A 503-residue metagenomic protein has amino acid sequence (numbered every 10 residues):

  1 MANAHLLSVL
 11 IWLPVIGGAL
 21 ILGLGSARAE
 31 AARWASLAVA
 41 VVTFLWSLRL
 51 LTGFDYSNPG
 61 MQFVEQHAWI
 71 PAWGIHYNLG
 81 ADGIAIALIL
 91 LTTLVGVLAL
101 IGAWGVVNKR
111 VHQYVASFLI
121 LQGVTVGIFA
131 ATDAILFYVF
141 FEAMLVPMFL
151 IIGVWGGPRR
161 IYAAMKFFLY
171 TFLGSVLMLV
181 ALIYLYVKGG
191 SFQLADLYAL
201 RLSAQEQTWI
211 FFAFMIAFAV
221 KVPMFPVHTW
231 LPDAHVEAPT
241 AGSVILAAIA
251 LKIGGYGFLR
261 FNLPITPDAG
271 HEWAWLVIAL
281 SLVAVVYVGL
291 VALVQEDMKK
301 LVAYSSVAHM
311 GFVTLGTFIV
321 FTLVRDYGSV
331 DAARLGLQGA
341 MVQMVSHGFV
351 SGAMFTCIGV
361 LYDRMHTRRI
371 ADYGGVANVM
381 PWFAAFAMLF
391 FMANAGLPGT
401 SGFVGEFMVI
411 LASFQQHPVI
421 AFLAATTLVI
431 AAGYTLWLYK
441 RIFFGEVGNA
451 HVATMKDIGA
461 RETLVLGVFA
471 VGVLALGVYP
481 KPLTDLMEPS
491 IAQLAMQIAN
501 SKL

Functional and structural regions predicted by a protein language model:
M1-L6, L20-F118, S191-A199, A492-Q493 (+1 more regions): Transmembrane helix-loop-helix hairpins at membrane boundaries of multipass inner-membrane proteins
A2-L13, A81-T92, A134-P147, Q207-V220 (+2 more regions): Structural signature of hydrophobic alpha-helical transmembrane segments
S8-G23, L37-T52, I89-A103, L121-G123 (+6 more regions): Central hydrophobic cores of alpha-helical transmembrane segments in multi-pass inner-membrane proteins across all
G18-G23, L48, V97-I101, G123-G127 (+9 more regions): Alpha-helical transmembrane segments of multipass membrane proteins
G18-S26, G96-N108, L150-R160, V222-V236 (+2 more regions): C-terminal ends of transmembrane helices
A27-A29, Q113-I120, V124-E206, V291-T367: Alpha-helical multi-pass transmembrane bundles of energy-transducing inner-membrane proteins
T52-H76, S175-T229, D233, F258-L276 (+6 more regions): Juxtamembrane/interfacial segments at transmembrane-helix boundaries in multi-pass membrane proteins
F225, S351-F355, F422-T454: Predominantly late transmembrane helices and immediately cytosolic-facing juxtamembrane segments
